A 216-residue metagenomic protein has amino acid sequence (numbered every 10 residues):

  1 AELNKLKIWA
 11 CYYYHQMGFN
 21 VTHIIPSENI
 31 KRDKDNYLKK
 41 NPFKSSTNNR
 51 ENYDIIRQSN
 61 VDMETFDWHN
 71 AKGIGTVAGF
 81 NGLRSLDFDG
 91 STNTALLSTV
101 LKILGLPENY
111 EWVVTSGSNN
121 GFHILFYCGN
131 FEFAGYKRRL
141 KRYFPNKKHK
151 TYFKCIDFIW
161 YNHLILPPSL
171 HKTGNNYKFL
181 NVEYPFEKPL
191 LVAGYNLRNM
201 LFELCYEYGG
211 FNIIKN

Functional and structural regions predicted by a protein language model:
A1-N216: Conserved phosphate/metal-binding and DNA-contacting active-site motifs used in DNA phosphodiester-bond processing
